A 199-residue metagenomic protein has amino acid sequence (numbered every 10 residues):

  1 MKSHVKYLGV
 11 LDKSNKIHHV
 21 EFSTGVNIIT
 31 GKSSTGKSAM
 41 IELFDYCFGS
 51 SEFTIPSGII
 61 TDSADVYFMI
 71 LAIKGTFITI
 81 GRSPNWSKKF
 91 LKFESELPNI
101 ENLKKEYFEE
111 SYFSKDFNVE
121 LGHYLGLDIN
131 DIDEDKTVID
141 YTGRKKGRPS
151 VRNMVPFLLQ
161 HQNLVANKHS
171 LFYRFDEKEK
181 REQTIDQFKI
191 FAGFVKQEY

Functional and structural regions predicted by a protein language model:
M1-I80, K89-L91: Extreme N-terminal "head/tail" segments of very large remodeling/mechanoenzyme assemblies
N85-Q197: Extended, charged alpha-helical "arm/stalk" segments used for dimerization and assembly in large NTPase-driven machines
